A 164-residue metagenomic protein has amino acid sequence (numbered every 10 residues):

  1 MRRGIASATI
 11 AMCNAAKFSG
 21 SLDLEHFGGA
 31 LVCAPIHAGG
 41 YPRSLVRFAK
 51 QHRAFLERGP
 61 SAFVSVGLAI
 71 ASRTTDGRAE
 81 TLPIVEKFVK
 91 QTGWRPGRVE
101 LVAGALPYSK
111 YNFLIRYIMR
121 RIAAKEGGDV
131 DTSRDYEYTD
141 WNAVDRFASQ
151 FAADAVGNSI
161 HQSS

Functional and structural regions predicted by a protein language model:
M1-T9: A short, Lys/Arg-enriched amphipathic alpha-helix followed by its capping loop at the start of a domain
R3, L22, K87: Surface-exposed charge patches
A8-M12, F27-G29, A34-S164: FMN-binding flavodoxin-like domain, especially the glycine-rich phosphate-binding loop
N14-K17: Short loop/edge segments at beta-strand edges and connector loops that shape dinucleotide/nucleotide cofactor-binding
S19-H26: Short amphipathic alpha-helix with an adjacent loop that forms part of the alpha/beta core around
